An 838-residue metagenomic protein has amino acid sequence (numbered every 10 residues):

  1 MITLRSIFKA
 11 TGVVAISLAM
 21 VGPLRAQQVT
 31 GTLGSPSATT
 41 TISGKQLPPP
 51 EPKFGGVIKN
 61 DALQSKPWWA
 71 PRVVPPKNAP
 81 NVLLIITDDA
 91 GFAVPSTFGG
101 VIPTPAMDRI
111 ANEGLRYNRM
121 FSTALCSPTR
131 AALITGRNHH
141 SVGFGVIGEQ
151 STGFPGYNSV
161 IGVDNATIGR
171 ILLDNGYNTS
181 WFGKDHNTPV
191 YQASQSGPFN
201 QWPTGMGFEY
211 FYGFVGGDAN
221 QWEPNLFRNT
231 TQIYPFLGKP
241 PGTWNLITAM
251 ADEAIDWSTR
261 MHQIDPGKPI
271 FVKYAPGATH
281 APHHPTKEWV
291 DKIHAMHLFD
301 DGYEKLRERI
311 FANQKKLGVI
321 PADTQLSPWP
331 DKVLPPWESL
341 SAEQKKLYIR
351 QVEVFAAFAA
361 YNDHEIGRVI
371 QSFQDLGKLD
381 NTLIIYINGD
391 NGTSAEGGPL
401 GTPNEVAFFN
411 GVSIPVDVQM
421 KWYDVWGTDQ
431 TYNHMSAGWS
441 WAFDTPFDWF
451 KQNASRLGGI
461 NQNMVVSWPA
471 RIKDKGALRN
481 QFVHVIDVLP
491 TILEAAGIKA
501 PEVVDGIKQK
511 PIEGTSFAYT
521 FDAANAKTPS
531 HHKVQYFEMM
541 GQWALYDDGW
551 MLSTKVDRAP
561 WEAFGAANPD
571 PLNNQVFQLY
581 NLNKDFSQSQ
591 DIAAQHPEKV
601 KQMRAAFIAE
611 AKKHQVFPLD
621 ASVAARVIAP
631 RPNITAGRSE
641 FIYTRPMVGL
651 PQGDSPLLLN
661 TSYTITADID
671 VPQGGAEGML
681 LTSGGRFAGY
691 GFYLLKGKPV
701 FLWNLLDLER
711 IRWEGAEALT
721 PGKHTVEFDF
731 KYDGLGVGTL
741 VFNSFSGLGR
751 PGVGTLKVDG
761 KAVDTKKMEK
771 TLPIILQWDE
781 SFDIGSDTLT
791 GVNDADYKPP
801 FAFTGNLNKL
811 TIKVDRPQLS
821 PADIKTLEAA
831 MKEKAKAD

Functional and structural regions predicted by a protein language model:
M1-F8: N-terminal secretory signal peptides that target proteins for export/translocation
A10-V21: Bacterial N-terminal signal peptides
G22-A26: Sec/Tat signal peptide C-region and signal peptidase I cleavage site
Q27-L33, A837: Cleaved targeting-peptide boundary
T40, K45-N573, F577, F586-A605 (+5 more regions): Formylglycine-dependent sulfatase
V272, M464-V466, L545, Q578-Y580 (+3 more regions): Short beta-strand motif preference
K555, W561-E562, Q578-K584, H596-E610 (+4 more regions): C-terminal, active-site-flanking charged/polar segments
P618-D838: Extracellular glycan-associated modules
